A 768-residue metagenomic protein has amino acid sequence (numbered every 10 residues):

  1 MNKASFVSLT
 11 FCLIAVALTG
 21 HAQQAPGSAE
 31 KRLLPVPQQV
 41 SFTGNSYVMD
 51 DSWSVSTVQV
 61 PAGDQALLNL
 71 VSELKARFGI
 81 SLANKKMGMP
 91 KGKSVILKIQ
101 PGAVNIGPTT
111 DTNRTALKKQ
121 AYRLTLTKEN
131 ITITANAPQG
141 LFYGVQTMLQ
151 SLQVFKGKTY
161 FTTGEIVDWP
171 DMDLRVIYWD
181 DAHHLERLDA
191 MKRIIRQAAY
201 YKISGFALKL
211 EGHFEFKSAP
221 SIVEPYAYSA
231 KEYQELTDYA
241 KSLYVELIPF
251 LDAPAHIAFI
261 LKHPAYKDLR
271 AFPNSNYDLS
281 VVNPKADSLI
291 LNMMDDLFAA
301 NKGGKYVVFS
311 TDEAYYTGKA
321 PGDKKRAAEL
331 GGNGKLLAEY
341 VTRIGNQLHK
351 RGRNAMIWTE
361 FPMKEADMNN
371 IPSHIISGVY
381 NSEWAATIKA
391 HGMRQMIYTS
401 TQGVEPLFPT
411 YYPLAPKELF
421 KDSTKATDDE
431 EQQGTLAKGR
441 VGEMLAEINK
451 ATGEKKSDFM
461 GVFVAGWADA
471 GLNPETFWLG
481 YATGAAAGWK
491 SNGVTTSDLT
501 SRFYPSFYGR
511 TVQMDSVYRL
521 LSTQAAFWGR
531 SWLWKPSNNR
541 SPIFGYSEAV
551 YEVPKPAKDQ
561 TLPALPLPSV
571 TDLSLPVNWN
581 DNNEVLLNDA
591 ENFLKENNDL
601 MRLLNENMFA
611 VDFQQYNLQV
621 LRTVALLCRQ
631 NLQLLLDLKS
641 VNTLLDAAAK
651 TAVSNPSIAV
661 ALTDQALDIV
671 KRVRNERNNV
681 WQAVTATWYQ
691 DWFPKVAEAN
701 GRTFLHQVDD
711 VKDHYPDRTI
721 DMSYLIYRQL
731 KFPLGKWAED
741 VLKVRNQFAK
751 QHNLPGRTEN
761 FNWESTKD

Functional and structural regions predicted by a protein language model:
M1-A29: Bacterial Sec-dependent N-terminal signal peptides
Q23-M172: Contiguous, structured surface segment used for ligand recognition
L33-V36, S41-T43, D51, P90 (+5 more regions): Substrate-binding groove of N-acetylhexosamine-processing glycoside hydrolases
P37, D64-R77, V145-F155, A190-R193 (+4 more regions): Short, Φ-rich (hydrophobic/aromatic) sequence segments
S56-D64, K98-A103, N136, D181 (+4 more regions): Structural motif
G63-D64, L185-R187, H213-K217, P254-A258 (+5 more regions): Flexible loop/turn segments at secondary-structure boundaries
E73-R77, Y200, S242, K350 (+1 more regions): Residues at alpha-helix termini
T110-H349, M356, F463-W467: Feature activates predominantly on carbohydrate-active enzymes
